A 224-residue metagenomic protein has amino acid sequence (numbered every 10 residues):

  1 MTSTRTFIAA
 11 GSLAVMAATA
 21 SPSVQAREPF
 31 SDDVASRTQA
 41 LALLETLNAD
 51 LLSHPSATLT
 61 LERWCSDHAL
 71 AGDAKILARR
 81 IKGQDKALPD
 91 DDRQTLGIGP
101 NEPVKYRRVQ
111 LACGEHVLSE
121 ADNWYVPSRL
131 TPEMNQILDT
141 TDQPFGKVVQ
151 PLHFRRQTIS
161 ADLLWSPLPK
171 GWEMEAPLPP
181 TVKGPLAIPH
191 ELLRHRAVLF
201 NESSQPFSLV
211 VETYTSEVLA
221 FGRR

Functional and structural regions predicted by a protein language model:
M1-G11: Bacterial N-terminal signal peptides that target proteins for export
T2, T19-A20: Intrinsic low-complexity, intrinsically disordered segments enriched in polar/basic residues
A9-T19: Bacterial N-terminal signal peptides
P22-Y106, Q110-A112, H116-L178, K183-L193 (+3 more regions): N-terminal domain-onset segments
